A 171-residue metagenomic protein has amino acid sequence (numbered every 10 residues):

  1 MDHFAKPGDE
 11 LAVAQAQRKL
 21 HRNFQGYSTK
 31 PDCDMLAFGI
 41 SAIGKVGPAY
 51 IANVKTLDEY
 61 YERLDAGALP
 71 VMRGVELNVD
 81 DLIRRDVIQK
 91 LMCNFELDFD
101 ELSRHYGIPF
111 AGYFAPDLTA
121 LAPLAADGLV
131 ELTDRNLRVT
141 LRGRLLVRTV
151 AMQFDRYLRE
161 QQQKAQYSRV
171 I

Functional and structural regions predicted by a protein language model:
M1-A111, A165-I171: C-terminal scaffold of the Radical SAM
P7-E10, A120-L121, L141-R142: Short secondary-structure boundary/hinge segments and terminal tails
L102, D117-D127: Basic amphipathic alpha-helical segments that dock to polyanions
F114: Basic, amphipathic alpha-helical patches used to engage nucleic acids or provide basic targeting signals, exemplified
A125-R135: A short, conserved structural fragment
N136-T140: Minor-groove-contacting beta-hairpin "wing" of winged helix-turn-helix DNA-binding domains
R142-I171: Short, amphipathic alpha-helical interaction segments positioned at domain boundaries
